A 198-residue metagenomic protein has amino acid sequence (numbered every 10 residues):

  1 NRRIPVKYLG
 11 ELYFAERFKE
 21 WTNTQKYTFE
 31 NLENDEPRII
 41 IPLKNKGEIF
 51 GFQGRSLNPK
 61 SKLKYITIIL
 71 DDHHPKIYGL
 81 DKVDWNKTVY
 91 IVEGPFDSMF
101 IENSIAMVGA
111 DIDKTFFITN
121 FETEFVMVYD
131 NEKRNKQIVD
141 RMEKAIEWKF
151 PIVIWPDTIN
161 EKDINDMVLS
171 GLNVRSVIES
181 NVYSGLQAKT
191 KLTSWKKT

Functional and structural regions predicted by a protein language model:
N1-P37, D166-K197: Short, small/acidic-rich helices and loops at N termini and domain boundaries of DNA replication/processing enzymes
Y13-E124, I138-V139: Phosphate-handling DNA/RNA-contact segment within nucleic-acid enzymes
K62, N86-V89, P95-T198: TOPRIM fold recognition
